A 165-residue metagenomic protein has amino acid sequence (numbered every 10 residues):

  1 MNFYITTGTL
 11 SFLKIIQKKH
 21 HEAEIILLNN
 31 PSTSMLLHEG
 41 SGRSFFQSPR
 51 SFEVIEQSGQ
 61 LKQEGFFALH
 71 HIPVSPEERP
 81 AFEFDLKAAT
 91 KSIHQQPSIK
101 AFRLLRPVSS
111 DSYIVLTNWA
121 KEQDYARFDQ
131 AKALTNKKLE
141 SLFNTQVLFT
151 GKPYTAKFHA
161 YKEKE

Functional and structural regions predicted by a protein language model:
M1-T7, I26-G42, F66-I72, L105-A131: Short, well-ordered beta-strand segments in beta-rich or mixed alpha/beta enzyme and ligand-binding folds
N2-I5, L142-E165: Terminal low-complexity, intrinsically disordered regions
I5-E22, A88: Short amphipathic alpha-helix segments
S11, G42-R43, E77-R79, S109 (+2 more regions): Generic "edge-of-domain/loop-turn" microfeature
K14-T33, E39-I55, H94-K100, E122-P153: An amphipathic, aromatic/His-enriched active-site/gating alpha helix that lines ligand/cofactor pockets
R43-F84: Surface-exposed beta-loop interaction hotspot
Q60-A68, E78, I114, Y154-E165: Short, low-order "capping/linker" segments at domain edges
F67-L104, A120: Flexible, substrate/cofactor-facing loop regions flanked by secondary structure within enzyme catalytic domains
